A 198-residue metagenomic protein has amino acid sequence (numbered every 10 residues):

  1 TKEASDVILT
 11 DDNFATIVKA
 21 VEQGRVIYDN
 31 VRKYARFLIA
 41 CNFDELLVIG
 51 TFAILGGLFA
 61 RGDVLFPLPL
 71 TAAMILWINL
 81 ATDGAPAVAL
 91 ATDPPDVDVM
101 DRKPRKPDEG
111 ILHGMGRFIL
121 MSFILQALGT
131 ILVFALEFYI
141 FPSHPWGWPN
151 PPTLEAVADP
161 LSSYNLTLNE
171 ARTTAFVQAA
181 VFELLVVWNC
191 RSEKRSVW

Functional and structural regions predicted by a protein language model:
T1-V197: Membrane-embedded transport module
